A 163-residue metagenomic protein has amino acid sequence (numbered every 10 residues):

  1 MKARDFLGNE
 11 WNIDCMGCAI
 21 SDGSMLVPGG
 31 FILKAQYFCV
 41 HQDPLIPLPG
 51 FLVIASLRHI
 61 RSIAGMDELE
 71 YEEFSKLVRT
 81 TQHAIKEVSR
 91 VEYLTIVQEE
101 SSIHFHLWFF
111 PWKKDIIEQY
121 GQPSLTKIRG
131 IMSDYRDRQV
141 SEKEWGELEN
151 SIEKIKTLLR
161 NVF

Functional and structural regions predicted by a protein language model:
M1-F163: HIT superfamily nucleotide-processing domains
